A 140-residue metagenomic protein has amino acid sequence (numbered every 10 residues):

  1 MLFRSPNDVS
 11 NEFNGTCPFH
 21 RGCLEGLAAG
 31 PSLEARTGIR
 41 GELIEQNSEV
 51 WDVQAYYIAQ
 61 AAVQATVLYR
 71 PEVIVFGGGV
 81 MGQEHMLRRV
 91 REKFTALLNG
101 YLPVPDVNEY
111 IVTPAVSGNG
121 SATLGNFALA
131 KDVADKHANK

Functional and structural regions predicted by a protein language model:
P6-K140: ATP-binding/phosphotransfer module of carbohydrate and carboxylate kinases, centering on a glycine-rich
